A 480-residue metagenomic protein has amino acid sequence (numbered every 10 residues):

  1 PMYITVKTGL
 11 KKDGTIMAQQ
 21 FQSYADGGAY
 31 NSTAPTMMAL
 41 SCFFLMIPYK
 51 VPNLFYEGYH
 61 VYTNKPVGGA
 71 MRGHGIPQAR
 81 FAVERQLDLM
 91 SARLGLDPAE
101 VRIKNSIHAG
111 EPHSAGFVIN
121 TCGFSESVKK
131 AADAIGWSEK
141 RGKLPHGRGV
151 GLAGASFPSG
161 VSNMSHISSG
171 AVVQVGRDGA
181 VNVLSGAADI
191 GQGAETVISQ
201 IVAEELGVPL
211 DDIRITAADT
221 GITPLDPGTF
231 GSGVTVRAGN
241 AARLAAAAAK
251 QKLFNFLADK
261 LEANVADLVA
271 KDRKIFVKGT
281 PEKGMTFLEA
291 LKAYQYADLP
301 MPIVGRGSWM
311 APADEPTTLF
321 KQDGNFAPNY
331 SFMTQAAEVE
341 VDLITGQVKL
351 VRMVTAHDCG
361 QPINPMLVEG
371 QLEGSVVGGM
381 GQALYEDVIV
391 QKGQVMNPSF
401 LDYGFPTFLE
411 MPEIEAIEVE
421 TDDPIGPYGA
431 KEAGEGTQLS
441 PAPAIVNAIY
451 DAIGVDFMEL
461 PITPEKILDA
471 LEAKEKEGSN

Functional and structural regions predicted by a protein language model:
P1-E126, D133, G142-N480: Cofactor-binding beta-sheet edge motifs in enzyme active sites
K130, S138: FAD-dependent oxidoreductase catalytic-site/capping-region signature
